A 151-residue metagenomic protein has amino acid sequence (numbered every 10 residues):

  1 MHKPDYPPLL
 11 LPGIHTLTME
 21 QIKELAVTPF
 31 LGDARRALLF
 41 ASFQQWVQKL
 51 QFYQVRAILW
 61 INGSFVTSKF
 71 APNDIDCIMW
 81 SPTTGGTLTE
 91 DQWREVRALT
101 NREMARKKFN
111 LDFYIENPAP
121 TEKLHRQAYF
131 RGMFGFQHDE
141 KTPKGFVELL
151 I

Functional and structural regions predicted by a protein language model:
M1-W60, V66-N73, S81-I151: Catalytic core of pol beta-like nucleotidyltransferases
I78: Aromatic/basic-lined ligand-recognition segments that form π-stacking hydrophobic pockets flanked by Lys/Arg to engage
